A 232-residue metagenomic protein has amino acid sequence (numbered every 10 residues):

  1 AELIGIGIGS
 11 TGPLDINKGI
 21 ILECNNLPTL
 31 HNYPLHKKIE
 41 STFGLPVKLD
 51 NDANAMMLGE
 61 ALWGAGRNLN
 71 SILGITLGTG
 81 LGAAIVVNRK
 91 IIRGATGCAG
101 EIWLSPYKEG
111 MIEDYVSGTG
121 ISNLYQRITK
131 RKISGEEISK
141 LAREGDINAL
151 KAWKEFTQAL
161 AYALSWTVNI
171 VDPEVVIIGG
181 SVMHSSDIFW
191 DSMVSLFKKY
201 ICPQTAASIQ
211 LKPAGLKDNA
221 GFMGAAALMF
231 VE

Functional and structural regions predicted by a protein language model:
A1-G5, L14-I20, K37-L45, L62-L69 (+2 more regions): ATP-binding/phosphotransfer module of carbohydrate and carboxylate kinases, centering on a glycine-rich
L3-G7, K48, I72-T76, G82-A84: Short glycine-aspartate micro-motif
S10, N17, N51, V87-N88: A cytosolic small-molecule/anion-sensing beta-strand core signal
G19-H31: A charged helix-plus-loop insertion that forms the helical arch/lid used to bind and gate nucleic-acid substrates
T29-L30, A99-E101: A short acidic/small-residue loop/turn micro-motif
D50, L58: Generic enzyme active-site microenvironment
D52, G78, A225: Active-site glycine-centered loops adjacent to acidic/histidine catalytic or metal-binding residues that shape
G74-I91, G118-I121: Gly/Thr-rich phosphate-binding beta-strand-loop-beta motif of the actin/hexokinase/Hsp70
